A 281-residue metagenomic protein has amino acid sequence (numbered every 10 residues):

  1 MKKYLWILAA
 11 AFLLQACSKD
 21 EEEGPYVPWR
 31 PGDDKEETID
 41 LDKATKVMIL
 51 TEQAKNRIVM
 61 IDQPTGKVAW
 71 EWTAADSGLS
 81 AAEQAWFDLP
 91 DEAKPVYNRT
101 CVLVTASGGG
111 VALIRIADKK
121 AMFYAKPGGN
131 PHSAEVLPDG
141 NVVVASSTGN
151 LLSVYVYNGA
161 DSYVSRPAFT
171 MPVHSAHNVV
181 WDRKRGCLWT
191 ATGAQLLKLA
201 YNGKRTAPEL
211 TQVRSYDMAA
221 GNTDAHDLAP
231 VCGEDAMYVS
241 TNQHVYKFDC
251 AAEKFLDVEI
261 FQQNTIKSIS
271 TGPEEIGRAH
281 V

Functional and structural regions predicted by a protein language model:
M1, L5-I7, L14-L41: Bacterial Sec-dependent N-terminal signal peptides
E36-D40, A81-K94, G128-L137, V173-W181 (+2 more regions): Repeated scaffold domains used in trafficking and secretory/extracellular systems, primarily beta-propellers
A44-K46, N98-C101, D139-N141, K184-G186 (+2 more regions): Short coil/turn segments that connect the beta-strands within blades of beta-propeller domains
Q53, Q63, T73, A106-G108 (+5 more regions): Short loop/turn segments immediately following the C-termini of beta-strands
D62-V68, V156-S162, L199-P208, D249-D257: Short loop/turn segments immediately following beta-strands, especially the blade-tip and inter-blade linker loops
V68-Q84, K119-A125, Y163-M171, T211-A220 (+1 more regions): A short beta-strand motif characteristic of beta-propeller blades
W72-E135: Blade-loop segments of beta-propeller domains
A279-V281: Conserved small/polar residues in nucleotide/adenosyl-binding loops
